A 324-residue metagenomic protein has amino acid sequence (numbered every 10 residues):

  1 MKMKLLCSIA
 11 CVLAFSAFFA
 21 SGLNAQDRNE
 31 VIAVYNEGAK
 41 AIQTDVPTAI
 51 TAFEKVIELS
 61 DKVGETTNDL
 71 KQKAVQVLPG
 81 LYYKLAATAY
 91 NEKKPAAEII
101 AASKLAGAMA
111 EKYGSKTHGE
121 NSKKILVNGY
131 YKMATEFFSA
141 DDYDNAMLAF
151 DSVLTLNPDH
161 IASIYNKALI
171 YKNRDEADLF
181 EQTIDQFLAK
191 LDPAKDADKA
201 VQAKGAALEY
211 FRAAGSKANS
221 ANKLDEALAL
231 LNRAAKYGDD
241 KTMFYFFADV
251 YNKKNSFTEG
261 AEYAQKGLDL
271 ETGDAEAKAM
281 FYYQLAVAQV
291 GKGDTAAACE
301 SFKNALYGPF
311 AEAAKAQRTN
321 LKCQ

Functional and structural regions predicted by a protein language model:
K2-K4, G22-A97, A101, E111-K112 (+1 more regions): N-terminal leader/linker segments that initiate helical-solenoid repeat arrays
A39, G80, A87, T135 (+6 more regions): Residue-level recognition of tetratricopeptide repeat
Q43-T44, L85, E92-K93, M133 (+5 more regions): Structural motif corresponding to the intra-repeat A-B loop/turn of tetratricopeptide repeats
A49, E98-I99, A146, F180 (+3 more regions): Single-residue signature of alpha-solenoid repeat helices
D61, E111, P158, D192 (+4 more regions): Short coil turns that delineate tetratricopeptide repeat
T66-T67, A74, S115-S122, G129 (+6 more regions): TPR alpha-solenoid repeat register
L70, V77, K84, I125 (+6 more regions): Canonical tetratricopeptide repeat
D198-K199, A213-D225, E276-A279, Q284-V287 (+1 more regions): Terminal, low-structured helical/coil segments at or just beyond the last alpha-helical repeat
